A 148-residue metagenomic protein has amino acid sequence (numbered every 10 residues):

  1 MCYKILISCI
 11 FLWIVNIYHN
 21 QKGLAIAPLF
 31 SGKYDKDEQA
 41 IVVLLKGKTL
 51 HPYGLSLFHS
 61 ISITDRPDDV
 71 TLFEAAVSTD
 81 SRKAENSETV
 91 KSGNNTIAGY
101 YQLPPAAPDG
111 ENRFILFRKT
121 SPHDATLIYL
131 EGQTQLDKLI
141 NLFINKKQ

Functional and structural regions predicted by a protein language model:
M1-A27: Bacterial Sec-dependent N-terminal signal peptides
K22-V70: Early exported N-terminus immediately downstream of N-terminal targeting peptides
A27, S31, T71-E74, S78 (+1 more regions): Generic detector of well-ordered alpha-helical segments enriched in charged/polar residues, highlighting helical
P28-G32, I63, P67, R82 (+2 more regions): Terminal interaction module
T49-A98: Aromatic-anchored, charged helix-turn/loop surface patch used as a conserved interaction hotspot
S81-K147: Surface-exposed, polar helix/loop patches in the mature regions of secreted/periplasmic/lumenal proteins that form
